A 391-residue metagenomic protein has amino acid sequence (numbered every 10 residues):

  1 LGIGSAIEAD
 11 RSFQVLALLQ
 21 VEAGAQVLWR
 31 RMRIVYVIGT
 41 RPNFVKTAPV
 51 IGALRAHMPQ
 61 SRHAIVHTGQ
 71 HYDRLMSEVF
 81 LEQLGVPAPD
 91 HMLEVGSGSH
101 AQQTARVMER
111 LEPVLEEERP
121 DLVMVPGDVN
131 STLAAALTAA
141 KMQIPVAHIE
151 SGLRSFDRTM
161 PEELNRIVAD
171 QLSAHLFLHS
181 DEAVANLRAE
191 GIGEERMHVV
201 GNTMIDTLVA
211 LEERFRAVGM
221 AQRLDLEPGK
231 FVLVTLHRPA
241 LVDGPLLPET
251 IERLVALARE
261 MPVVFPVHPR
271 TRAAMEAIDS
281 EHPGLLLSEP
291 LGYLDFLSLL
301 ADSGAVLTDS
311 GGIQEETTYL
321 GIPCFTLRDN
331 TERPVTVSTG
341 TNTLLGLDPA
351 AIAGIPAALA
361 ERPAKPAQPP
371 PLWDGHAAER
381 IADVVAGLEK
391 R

Functional and structural regions predicted by a protein language model:
A6-E8, Q20: Intrinsic low-complexity, disordered N-terminal segments enriched in polar/charged/small residues
A17, L28-G69: N-terminal subdomain of nucleotide-sugar transferases
V35-V37, F44-H57, F80, M92-G191: Active-site and donor-binding regions of nucleotide-sugar-utilizing enzymes
Q70, E78, R216-D302: Donor-nucleotide binding loops and adjacent catalytic segments primarily of GT-B fold Leloir glycosyltransferases
H71-L75, E94, L172-P245, L345: A nucleotide-sugar donor-handling region in carbohydrate enzymes
L81, E182, T343-R391: Leloir-type glycosyltransferase catalytic cores
L111, L115, S298-S303: Short alpha-helical donor nucleotide-sugar binding micro-motif in glycosyltransferases
V125-P126, H148, L176, L299-V337: A donor-sugar binding/catalytic signature common to diverse glycosyltransferases and related nucleotide-sugar
